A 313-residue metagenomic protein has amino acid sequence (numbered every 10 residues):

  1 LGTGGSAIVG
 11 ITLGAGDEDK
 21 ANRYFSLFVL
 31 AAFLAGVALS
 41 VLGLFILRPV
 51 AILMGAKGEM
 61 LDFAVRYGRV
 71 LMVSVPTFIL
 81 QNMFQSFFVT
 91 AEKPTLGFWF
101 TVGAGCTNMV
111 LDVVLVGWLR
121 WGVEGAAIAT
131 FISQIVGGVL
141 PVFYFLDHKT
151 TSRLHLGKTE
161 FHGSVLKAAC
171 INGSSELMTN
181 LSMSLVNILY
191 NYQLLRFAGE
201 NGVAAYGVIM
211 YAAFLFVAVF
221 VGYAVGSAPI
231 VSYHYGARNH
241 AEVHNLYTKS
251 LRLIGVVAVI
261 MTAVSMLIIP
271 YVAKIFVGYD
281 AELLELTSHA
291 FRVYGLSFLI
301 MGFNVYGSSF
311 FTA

Functional and structural regions predicted by a protein language model:
L1, E59-R66, V123-A126, V165-N172 (+2 more regions): Interfacial/gating helices of multi-pass transporter permease domains
L1-V41, F78-G97, A205-I269, M301-A313: Small-residue-rich hydrophobic transmembrane alpha-helices
A32, L71, G97, T101 (+8 more regions): Residue-level signature of transmembrane alpha-helical cores of multipass secondary-active transporters and flippases
A38-R69, I260-S288: Short membrane-interface helical motifs at transmembrane helix boundaries in multi-pass membrane transporters
A51-G58, V114-W121, L181-L215, Y233 (+1 more regions): Helix-terminus/linker motif at the lipid-water interface of multi-pass membrane proteins
G58-Q81, F214, A281-G307: Alpha-helical transmembrane segments of multi-pass membrane proteins
T95, G105-V139, P270-Y271: Membrane-interface helix-loop junctions in multi-pass transport and translocation proteins
T130, P141-M183: Interhelical loop/hinge segments that connect adjacent transmembrane helices in multipass membrane
